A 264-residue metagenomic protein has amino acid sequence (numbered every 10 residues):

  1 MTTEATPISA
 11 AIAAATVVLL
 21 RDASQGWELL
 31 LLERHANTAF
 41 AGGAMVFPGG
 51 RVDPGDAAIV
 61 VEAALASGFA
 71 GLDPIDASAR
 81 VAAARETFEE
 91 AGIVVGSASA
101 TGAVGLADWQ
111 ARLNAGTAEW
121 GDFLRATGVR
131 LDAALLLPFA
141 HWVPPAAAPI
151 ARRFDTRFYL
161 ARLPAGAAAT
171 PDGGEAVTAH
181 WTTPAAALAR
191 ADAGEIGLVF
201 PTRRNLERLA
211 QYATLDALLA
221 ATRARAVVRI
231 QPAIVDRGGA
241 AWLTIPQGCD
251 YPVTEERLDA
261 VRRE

Functional and structural regions predicted by a protein language model:
M1-E264: N-terminal leader/linker segments that precede catalytic domains of diphosphate-processing enzymes
